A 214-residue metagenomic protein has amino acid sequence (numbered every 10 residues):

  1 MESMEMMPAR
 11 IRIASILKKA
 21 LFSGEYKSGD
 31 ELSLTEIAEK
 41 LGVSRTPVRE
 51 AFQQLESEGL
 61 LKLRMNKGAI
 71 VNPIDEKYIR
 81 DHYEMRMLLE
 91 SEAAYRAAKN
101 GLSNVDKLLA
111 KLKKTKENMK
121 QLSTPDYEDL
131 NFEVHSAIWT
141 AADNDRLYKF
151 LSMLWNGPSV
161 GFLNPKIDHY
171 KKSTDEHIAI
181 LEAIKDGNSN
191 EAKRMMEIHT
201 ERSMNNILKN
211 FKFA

Functional and structural regions predicted by a protein language model:
M1-K99, K212-A214: Short linear motifs at protein or domain termini
M1-M6, N190-A214: C-terminal effector-binding regulatory domain of bacterial HTH transcription factors
P8, Y170-K171: Short helix-capping and inter-helix turn/linker motifs at the boundaries of alpha-helical repeat units
A20, G24, L154-G161, N206 (+1 more regions): A short secondary-structure junction motif
D75, S123, D186-N188: Acidic/polar helix N-cap motif
E76-I79, A94-N100, N118-L122, V160-I167: A ubiquitous short alpha-helical element
N104-L163, D175-E182, E191-E201: Conserved amphipathic alpha-helical segments that form helical-bundle/coiled-coil interaction surfaces
